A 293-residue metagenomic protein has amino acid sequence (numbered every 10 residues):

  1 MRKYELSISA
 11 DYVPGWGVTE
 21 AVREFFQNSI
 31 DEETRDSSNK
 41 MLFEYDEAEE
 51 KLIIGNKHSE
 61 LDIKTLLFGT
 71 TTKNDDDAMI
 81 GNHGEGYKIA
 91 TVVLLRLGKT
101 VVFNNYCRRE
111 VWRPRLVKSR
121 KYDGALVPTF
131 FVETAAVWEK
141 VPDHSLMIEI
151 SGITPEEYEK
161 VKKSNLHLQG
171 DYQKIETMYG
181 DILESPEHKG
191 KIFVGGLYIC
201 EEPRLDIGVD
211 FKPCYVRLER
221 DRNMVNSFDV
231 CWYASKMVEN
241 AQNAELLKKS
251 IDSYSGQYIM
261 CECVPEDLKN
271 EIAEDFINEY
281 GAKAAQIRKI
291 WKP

Functional and structural regions predicted by a protein language model:
M1-N39, L97-V102, Y106-P293: N-terminal assembly/transducer modules of large multi-domain enzymes, emphasizing dimerization/partner-binding
K40-E49: Short beta-strand/loop element within the Bergerat-fold HATPase_c
E50-L52, L146: Short beta-strand element(s) in the Bergerat
I53-R113: Flexible ATP-lid and adjacent glycine-rich G1/G2 motifs of the Bergerat
